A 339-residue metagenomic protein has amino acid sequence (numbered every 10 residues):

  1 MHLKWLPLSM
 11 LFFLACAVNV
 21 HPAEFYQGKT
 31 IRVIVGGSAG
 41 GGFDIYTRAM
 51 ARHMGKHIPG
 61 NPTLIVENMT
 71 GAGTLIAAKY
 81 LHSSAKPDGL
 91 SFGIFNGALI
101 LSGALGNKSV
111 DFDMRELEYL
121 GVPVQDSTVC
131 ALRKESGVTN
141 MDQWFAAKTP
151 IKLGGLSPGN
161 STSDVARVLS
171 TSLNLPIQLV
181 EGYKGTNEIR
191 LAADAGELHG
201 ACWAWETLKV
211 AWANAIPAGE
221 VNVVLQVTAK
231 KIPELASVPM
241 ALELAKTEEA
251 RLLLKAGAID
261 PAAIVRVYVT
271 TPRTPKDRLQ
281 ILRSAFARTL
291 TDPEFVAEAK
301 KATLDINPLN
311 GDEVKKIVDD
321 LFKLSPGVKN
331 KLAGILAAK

Functional and structural regions predicted by a protein language model:
W5-A17: Bacterial N-terminal signal peptides
V20-P22: Boundary at the C-terminal end of the N-terminal hydrophobic targeting segment
F25, K56-G60, Y80-S91, I100-A195 (+2 more regions): Hinge/capping helix and adjacent helix->loop/strand transition within the periplasmic-binding protein
Q27-K29, G219-E220, V224, L244-K246 (+1 more regions): An extracytoplasmic/periplasmic, membrane-proximal ligand-sensing/linker region
K29-S38, L64-V66, S91-F92, P150-G155: Short, well-ordered beta-strand elements
R32-T47, T70-G73, G154-S161: Extracytoplasmic "Venus flytrap"
M69-A77, V180-A195, E206-L208, D312: Short helix-initiation/N-cap motifs at beta->coil->alpha
G97-S109, S163, R167-S172, H199-A245: A ligand-binding cleft/hinge motif common to bilobed small-molecule-binding domains
